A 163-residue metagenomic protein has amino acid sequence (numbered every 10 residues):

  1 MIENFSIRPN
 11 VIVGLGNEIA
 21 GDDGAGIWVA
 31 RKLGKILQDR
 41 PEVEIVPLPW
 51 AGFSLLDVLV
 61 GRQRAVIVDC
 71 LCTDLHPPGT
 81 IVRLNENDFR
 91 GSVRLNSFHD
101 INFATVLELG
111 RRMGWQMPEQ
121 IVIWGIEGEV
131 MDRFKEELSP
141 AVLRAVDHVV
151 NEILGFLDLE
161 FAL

Functional and structural regions predicted by a protein language model:
M1-G128, E136-D147, I153-L163: N-terminal catalytic or cofactor-binding beta/alpha core of small enzyme domains
